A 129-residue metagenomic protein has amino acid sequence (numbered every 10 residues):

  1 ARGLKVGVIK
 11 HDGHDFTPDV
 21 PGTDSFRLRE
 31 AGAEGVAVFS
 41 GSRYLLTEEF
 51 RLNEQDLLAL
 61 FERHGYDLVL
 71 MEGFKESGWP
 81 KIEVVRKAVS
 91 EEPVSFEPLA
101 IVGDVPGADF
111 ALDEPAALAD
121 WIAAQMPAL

Functional and structural regions predicted by a protein language model:
A1-E49: N-terminal phosphate/diphosphate-binding loop that engages ATP/GTP or pyrophosphate donors across diverse enzyme folds
R2-K5, A33-E34, H64-Y66, W79 (+1 more regions): Short coil/turn connectors at secondary-structure junctions
G7-V8, P21, G35-A37, L46 (+2 more regions): C-terminal accessory "lid"/substrate-recognition subdomains
P21, E49-R51, E83, E92: Charge-rich, low-complexity amphipathic helices in intrinsically disordered tails/linkers adjacent to domains
T23-R27, E54-D56, K87-V89: Short, hinge-like loop/turn segments at secondary-structure boundaries
R29-E30, V38, F61-R63, F74 (+1 more regions): Solvent-exposed alpha-helices and their adjacent loops that cap or buttress functional pockets in soluble metabolic
T47-E76: Phosphate-binding/switch loop-helix module in NTP-utilizing enzymes
D67-A128: Phosphate/Mg2+-binding loops and adjacent switch elements in nucleotide/diphosphate-handling enzyme cores
